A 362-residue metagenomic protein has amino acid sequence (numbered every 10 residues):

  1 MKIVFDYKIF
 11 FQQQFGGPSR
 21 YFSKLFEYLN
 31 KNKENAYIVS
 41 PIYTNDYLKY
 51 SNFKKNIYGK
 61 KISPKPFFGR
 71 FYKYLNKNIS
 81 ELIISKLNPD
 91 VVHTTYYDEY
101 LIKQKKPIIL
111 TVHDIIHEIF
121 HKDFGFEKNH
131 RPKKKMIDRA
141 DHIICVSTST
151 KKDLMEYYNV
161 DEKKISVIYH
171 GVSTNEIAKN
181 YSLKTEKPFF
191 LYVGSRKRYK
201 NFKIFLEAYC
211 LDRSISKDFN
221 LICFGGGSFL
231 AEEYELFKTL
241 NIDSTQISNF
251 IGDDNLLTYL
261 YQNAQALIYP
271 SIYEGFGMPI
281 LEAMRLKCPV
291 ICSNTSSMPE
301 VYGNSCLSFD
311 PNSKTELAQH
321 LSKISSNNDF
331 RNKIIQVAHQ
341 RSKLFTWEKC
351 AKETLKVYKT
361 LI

Functional and structural regions predicted by a protein language model:
M1-I362: Carbohydrate transferase catalytic cores enriched for Leloir-type hexosyltransferases
